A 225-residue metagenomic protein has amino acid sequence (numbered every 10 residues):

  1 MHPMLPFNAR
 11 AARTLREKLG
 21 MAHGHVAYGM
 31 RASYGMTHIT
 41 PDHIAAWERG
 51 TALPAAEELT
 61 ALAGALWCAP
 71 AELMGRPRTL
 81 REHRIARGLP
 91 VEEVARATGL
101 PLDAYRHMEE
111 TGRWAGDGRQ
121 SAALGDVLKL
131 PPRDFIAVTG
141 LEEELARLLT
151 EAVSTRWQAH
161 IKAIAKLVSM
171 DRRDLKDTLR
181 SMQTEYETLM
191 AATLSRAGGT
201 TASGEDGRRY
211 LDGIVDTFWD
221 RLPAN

Functional and structural regions predicted by a protein language model:
M1-L19, H25, C68-R87: A short, Lys/Arg-rich alpha-helix, primarily the initiator
R16, A27, A63, R84 (+2 more regions): The alpha-helix within a helix-turn-helix
M21-A45, G88-H107: Short alpha-helical DNA-recognition segment
M30, E48, E58, T98 (+5 more regions): DNA major-groove recognition helix of helix-turn-helix
G35-T37, G50-A56, I85, E110-G118 (+1 more regions): Short, solvent-exposed alpha-helical "recognition" segments
A55-E72, R119-F135: DNA major-groove recognition helix of helix-turn-helix/homeodomain DNA-binding modules
M74-R96, A137-K166: Short, charged recognition helix plus adjacent turn of helix-turn-helix-like nucleic-acid-binding domains
V153-N225: Charged, low-complexity intrinsically disordered regulatory/assembly segments
